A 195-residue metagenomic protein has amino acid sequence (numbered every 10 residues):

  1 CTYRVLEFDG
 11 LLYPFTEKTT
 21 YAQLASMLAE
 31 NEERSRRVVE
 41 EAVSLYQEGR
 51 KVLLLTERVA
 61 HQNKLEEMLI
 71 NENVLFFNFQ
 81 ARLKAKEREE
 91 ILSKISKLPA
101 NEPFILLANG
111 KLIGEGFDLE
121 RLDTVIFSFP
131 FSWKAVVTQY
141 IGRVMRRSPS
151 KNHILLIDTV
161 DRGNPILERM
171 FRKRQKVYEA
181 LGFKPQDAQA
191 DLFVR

Functional and structural regions predicted by a protein language model:
C1, E72-L75, E120-T124, P149-L156 (+1 more regions): Short glycine-/polar-rich loops that comprise or flank the Walker A/P-loop and associated switch/sensor motifs
C1-P14: Short amphipathic
F8-L11, V59-H61, K84, L112-G114 (+3 more regions): Conserved nucleotide-binding/hydrolysis micro-motifs of P-loop NTPases
L11-I70: Conserved interdomain hinge at the start of the Helicase C-terminal
L53, N63-K64, V74-G114: Conserved helicase ATPase core of P-loop NTP-dependent helicases/translocases
L107, E115-P130, Q139, L155-D158: A short beta-strand element within the Helicase C-terminal
S132-L156, R174-Q175: Conserved SF2 helicase motif VI
M145-R147, N164-R195: Helicase-associated low-complexity regulatory tails and linkers flanking the ATPase motor
